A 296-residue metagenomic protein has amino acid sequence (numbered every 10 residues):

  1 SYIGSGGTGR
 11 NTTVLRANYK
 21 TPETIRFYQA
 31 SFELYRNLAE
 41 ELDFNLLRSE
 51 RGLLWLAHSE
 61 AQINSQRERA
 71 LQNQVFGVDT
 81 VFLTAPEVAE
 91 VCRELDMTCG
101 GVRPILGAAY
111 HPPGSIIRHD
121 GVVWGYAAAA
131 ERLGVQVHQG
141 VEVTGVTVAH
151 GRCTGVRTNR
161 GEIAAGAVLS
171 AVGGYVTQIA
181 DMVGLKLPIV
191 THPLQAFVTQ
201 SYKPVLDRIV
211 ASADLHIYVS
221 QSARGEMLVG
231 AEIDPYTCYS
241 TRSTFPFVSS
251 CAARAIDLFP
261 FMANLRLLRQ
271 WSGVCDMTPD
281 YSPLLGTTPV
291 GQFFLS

Functional and structural regions predicted by a protein language model:
S1-T8: Glycine-rich FAD pyrophosphate-binding loop
G9, E68, A180-G184: Short amphipathic alpha-helical segments
T12-E94, H216, P246, R254-I256: Dinucleotide-binding Rossmann-like beta1-alpha1 core, especially the glycine-rich loop that anchors the ADP
V14, K20, G114-I117, L215-Y218 (+3 more regions): Glycine-rich phosphate/pyrophosphate-binding beta-alpha loops
R16-N18, P22, A30, V146-L268: Flavin-dependent oxidoreductases
N37, S49, H58-L133, H138-Q139 (+3 more regions): Flavin (FAD/FMN) cofactor-binding and adjacent substrate-gating region of FAD-dependent oxidoreductase domains
S49-L54, I233-P235, Q270-S272: Short linear capping/connector segments at secondary-structure termini
D214, A253-S296: C-terminal catalytic lobe of FAD-dependent flavoproteins
